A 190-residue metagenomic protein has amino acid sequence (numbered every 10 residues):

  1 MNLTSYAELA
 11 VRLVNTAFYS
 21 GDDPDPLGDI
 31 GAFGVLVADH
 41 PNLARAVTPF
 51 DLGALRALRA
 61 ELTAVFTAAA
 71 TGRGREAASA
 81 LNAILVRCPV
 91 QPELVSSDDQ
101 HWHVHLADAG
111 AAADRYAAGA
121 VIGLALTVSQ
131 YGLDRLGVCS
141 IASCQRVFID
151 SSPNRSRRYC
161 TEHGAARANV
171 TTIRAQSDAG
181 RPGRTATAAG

Functional and structural regions predicted by a protein language model:
M1-V138, A142-I149, G183-G190: Short helix-coil boundary/hinge micro-motifs
A142-V147, H163, R167, Q176: Cys/His-rich metal-chelating microdomains
S152-N154, T172: C-terminal structured interaction module
N154-A165: Cysteine-rich micro-motifs
A168-G190: Contiguous alpha-helical segments
